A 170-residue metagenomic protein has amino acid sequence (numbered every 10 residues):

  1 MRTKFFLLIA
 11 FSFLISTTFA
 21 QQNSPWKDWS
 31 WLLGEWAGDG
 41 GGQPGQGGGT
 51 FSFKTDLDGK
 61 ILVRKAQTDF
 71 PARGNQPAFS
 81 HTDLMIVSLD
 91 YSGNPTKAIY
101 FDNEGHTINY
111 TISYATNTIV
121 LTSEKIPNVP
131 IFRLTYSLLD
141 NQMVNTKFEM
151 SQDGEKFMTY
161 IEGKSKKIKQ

Functional and structural regions predicted by a protein language model:
M1-K4: Positively charged n-region of N-terminal signal peptides that target proteins for export
L7-T17: Bacterial N-terminal signal peptides
A20-Q170: Hydrophobic small-molecule pocket/channel-lining residues, especially in calycin-type beta-barrels
